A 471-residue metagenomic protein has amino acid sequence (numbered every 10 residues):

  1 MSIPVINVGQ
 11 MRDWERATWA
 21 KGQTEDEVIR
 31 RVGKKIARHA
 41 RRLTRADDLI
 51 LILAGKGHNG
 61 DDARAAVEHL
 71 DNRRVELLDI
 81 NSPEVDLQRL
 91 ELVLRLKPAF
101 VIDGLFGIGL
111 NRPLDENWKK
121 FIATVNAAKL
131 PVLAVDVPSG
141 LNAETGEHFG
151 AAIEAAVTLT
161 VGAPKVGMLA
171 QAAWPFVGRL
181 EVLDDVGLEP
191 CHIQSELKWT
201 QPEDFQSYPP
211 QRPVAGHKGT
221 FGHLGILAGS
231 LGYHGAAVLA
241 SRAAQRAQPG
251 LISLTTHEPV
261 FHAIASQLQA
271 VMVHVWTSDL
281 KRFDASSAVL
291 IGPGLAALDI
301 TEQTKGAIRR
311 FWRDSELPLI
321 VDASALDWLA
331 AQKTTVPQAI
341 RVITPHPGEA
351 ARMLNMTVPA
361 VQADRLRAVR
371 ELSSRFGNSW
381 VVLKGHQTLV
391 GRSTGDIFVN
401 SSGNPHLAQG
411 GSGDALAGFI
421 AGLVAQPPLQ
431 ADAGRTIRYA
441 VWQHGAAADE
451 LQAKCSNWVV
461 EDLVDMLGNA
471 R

Functional and structural regions predicted by a protein language model:
M1-H69, E76-D79, V157, M168-A323 (+2 more regions): Small-residue (G/A/S/T)-rich helix-start motifs and N-terminal tracts that mark the onset
I50-L51, H58-D61, A65-N126, H262-H274: N-terminal small/polar loop signature for handling phosphorylated ligands or for N-terminal nucleophile
S82-L87, S139-A143, V166, A325-W328: Short acidic loop-to-helix transition motifs that present clustered carboxylates
P98-F100, L105-E196: Internal gly/pro-rich beta-alpha loop/helix module that stabilizes soluble enzyme cofactors or their anionic handles
